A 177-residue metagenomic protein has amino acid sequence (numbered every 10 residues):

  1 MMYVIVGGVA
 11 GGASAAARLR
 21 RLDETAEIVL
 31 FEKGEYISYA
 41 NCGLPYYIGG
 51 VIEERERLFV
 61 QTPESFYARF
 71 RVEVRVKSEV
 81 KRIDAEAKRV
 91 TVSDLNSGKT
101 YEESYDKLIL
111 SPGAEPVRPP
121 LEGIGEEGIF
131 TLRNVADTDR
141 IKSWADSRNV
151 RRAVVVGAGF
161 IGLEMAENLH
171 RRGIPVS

Functional and structural regions predicted by a protein language model:
M1-E79, N168-S177: Beta1-alpha1 glycine-rich phosphate/pyrophosphate-binding loop at the start of Rossmann-like nucleotide-binding domains
M1-V4, E64-V156, R171: FAD-binding core/adjacent interface of flavoenzyme oxidoreductases
V9, A40-C42, G49, I109 (+3 more regions): Generic detector of bulky aromatic hydrophobic side chains
V9-S14, E35, A114-P116, A136 (+1 more regions): Residue-level detector of alpha-helix initiation sites
S14-A15, R140, W144, M165: Residues within well-formed alpha-helices
F59-V60, T138, G162: Generic non-transmembrane alpha-helix signal with a bias for helix starts/N-cap capping motifs
R118-P119, L163-M165: Glycine/Thr-rich phosphate-binding loops of Rossmann-like dinucleotide-binding domains
